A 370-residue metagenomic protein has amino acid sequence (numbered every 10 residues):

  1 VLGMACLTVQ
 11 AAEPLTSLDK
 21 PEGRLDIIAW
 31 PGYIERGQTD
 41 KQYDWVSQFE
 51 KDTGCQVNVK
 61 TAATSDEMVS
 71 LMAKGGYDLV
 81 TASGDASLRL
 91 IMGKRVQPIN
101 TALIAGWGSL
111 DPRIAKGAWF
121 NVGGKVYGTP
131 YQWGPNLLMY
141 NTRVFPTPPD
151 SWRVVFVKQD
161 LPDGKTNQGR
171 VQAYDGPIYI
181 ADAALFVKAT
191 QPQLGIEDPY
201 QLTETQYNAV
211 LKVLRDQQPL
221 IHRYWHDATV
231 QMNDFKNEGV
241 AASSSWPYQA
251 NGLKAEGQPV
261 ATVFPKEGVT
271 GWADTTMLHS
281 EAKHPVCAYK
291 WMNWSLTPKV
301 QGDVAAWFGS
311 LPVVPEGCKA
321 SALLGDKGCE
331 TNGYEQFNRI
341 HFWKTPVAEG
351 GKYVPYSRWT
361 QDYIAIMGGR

Functional and structural regions predicted by a protein language model:
A12-L90: Early extracytoplasmic/lumenal segment of secretory-pathway proteins
I34-K41, T81-V230: Extracytoplasmic ligand-binding site segments that recognize negatively charged/polar headgroups
D78-A82, Y224, A241-W246, A261-T262: Paired acidic/hydrophobic, glycine-rich loop segments that form the ligand-binding mouth/hinge of periplasmic-binding
A86-R89, S244-P259: A ligand-binding cleft/hinge motif common to bilobed small-molecule-binding domains
G106-S109, L211-Q217, E256-S280: Periplasmic-binding protein-like
M139-V144, L185-K188, W272-H284, D303: A bilobed periplasmic-binding-protein/Venus flytrap-type ligand-binding module shared by bacterial periplasmic
H279-W343: Mature extracytoplasmic/periplasmic domains
R339-R370: Conserved C-terminal helix/tail region of periplasmic/extracytoplasmic solute-binding proteins
